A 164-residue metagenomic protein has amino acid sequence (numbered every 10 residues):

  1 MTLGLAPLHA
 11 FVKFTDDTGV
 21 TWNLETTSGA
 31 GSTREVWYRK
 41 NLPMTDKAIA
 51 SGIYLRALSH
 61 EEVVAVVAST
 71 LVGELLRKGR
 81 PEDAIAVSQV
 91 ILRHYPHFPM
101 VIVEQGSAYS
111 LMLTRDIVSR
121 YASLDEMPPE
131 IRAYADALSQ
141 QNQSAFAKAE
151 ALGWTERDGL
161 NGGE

Functional and structural regions predicted by a protein language model:
M1-E164: A structural boundary/capping signal
